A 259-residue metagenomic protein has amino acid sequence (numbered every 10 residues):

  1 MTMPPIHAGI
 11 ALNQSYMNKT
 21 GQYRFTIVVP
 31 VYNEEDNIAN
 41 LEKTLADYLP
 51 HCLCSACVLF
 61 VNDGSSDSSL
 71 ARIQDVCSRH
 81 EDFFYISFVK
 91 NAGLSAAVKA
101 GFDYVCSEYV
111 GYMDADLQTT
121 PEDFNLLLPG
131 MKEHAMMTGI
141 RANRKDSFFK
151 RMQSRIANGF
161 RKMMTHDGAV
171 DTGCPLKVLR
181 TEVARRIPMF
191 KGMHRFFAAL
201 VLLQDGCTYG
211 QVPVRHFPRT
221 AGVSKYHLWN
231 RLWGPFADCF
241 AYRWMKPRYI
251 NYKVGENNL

Functional and structural regions predicted by a protein language model:
T2-Y23, G159, H166, F190-L259: Hydrophobic helical membrane-anchoring modules
P4-F148, E182, R186, L200-L202 (+2 more regions): Structured catalytic core of nucleotide-sugar glycosyltransferases
L70, S95, D146, K150 (+3 more regions): Short, structured helix-loop boundary elements
N91, K150, S154, R195: Short-chain dehydrogenase/reductase
G93, K145, K177, P218-T220: A short acidic, often aromatic-flanked loop/helix-cap motif at beta-alpha or helix-coil junctions that lines enzyme
F102-Y104, L128-P129, Q153-N158, H227-N230: Short, hinge-like loop/turn segments at secondary-structure boundaries
A135-V178, V183, A237-F240: Short, flexible, basic/aromatic active-site loop/helix in glycosyltransferases
C174-P175, R185-H194: Conserved nucleotide-sugar donor-binding catalytic segment
